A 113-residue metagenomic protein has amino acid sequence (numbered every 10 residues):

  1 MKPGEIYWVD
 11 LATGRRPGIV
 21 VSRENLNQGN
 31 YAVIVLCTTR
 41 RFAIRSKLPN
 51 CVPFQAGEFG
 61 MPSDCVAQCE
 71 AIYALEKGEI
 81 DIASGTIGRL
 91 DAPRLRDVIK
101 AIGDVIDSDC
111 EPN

Functional and structural regions predicted by a protein language model:
M1-N113: Conserved functional hotspots at enzyme active or ligand-binding sites that engage polyanionic ligands
